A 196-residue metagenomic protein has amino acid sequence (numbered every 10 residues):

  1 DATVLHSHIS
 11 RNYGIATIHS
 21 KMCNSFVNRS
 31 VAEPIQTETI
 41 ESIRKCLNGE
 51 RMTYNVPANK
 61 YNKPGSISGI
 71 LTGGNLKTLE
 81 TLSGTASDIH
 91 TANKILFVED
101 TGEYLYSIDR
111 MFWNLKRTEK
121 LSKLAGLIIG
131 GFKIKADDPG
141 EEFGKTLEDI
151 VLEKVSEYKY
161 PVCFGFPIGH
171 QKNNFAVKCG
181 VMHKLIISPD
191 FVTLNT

Functional and structural regions predicted by a protein language model:
D1, L79, L127, G180-H183: Buried hydrophobic positions in well-ordered alpha/beta secondary-structure cores of metabolic enzymes
D1-M22, P161: Short, acidic/small-residue loops that bind anionic groups at enzyme active sites
S10, K63-P64, L71, S87-H90 (+3 more regions): Solvent-exposed alpha-helices and their adjacent loops that cap or buttress functional pockets in soluble metabolic
G14-T78: Conserved anion/nucleotide-ligand pocket segment
I15-I18, G69-I70, K94-L96, A125-I128 (+1 more regions): Structural motif
S66, I70-T101: Conserved beta-alpha junction segments in alpha/beta enzyme cores
H90-T146: Internal helical hairpin/lid segments
G131-T196: ATP/nucleoside-binding phosphotransfer catalytic cores, i.e., glycine-rich phosphate-binding loops
